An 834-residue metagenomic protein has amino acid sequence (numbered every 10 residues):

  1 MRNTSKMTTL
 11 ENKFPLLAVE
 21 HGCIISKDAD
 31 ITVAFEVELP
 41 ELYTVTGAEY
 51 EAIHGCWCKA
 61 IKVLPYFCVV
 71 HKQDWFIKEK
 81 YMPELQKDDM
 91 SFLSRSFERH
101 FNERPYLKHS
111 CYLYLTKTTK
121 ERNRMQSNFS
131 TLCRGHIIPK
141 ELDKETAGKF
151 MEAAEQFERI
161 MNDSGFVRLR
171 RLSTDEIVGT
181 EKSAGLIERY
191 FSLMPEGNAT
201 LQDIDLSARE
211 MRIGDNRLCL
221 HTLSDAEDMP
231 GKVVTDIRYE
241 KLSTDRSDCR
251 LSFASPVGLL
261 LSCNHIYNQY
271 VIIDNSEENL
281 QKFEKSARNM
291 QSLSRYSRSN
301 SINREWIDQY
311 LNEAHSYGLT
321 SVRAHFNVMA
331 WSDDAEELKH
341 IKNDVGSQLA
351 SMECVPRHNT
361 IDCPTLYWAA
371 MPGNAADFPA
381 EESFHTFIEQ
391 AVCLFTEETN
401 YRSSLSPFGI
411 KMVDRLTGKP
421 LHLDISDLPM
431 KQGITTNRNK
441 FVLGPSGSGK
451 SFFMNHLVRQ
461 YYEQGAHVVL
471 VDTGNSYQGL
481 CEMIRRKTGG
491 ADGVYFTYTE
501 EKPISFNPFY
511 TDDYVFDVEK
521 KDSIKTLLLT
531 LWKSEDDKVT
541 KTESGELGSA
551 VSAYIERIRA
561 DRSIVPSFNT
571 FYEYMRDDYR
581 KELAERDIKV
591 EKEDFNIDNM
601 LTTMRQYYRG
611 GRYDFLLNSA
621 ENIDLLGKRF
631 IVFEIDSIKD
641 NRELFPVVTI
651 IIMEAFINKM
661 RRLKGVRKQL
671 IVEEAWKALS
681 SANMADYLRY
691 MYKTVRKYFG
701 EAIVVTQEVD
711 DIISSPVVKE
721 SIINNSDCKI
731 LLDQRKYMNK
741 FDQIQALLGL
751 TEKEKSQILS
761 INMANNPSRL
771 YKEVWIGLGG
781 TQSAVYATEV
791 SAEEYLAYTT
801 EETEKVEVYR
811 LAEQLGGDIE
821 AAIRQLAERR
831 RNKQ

Functional and structural regions predicted by a protein language model:
M1-E398: Extended, folded cores of ATP/NTP-driven motor/assembly subunits in large transport and secretion machines
C23-A29, N102-L107, S316-S321, V413-R415 (+3 more regions): Short glycine/proline-enriched loop/turn "hinge" motifs that connect secondary-structure elements and lie
I31, H109-C111, H467, R629 (+1 more regions): The start of beta-strands in P-loop NTPase/AAA+ ATPase cores
G47-V63, L261, C354-V355, L366-L421 (+8 more regions): P-loop NTPase motor domains
L85-M90, S127-L132, G373-A376, M483-T488 (+5 more regions): Short secondary-structure boundary/capping segments
H100, V515-P566, T570, P716-Q834: P-loop NTPase motor core of the ASCE superfamily
L132-I160, M352, G444-G449, A797-A822: Short, cationic low-complexity segments
S426-S448, F452-R459, V468-Y477, V494-K502 (+2 more regions): Conserved P-loop NTPase motor cores
